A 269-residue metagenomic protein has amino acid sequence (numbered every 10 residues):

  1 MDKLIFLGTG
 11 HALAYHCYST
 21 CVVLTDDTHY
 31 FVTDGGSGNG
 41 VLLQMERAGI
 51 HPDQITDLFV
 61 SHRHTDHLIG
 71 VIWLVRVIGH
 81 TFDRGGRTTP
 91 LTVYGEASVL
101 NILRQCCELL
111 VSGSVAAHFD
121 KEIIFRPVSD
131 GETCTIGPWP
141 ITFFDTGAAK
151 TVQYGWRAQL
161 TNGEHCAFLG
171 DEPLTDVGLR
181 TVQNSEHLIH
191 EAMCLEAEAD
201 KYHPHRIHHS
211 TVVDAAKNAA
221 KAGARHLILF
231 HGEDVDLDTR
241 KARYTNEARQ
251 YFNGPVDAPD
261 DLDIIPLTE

Functional and structural regions predicted by a protein language model:
M1-A48, Q153-D171, H187: Conserved beta-strand hairpin/beta-sheet module of binuclear metal-dependent hydrolase folds, prominently
L4, D34, M45, H62 (+8 more regions): Divalent metal-coordination and catalytic microenvironments
A12, T65, V93, V99-L100 (+1 more regions): Short histidine/acidic/glycine/proline-rich micro-motifs that form metal- and phosphate-coordinating active-site loops
A14-H16, P127-A197: Active-site-proximal loop/helix segment associated with metal-binding centers of metalloenzymes
T33-G36, T56-H62, E96, C166-G170 (+3 more regions): Active-site neighborhood of phospho(di)ester-bond hydrolases with catalytic His/Asp-centered motifs
N39-T92: Active-site metal-binding motif and surrounding structural segment of the metallo-beta-lactamase
R87-V152, T161, R249, D261: Metallo-beta-lactamase
P173-L262: Cap/insert and terminal regions of metallo-dependent hydrolase folds
